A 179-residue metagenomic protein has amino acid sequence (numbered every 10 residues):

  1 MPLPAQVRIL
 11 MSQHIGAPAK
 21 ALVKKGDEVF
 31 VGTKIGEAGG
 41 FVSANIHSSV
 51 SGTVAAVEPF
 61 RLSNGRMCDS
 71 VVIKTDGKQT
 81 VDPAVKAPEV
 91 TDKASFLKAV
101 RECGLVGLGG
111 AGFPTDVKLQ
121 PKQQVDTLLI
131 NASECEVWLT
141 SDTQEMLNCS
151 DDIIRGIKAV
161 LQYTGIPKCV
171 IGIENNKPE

Functional and structural regions predicted by a protein language model:
M1-L22, V72: N-terminal, Lys/Arg-enriched amphipathic/low-complexity engagement segments that precede the first folded domain
M1-Q6, V23, V29-F30, L128-A132 (+1 more regions): N-terminal glycine-rich anion-binding loops that anchor highly charged ligand groups
V7-I15, T33-K34, V90-K93, A132: Intrinsically disordered, low-complexity segments enriched in polar/charged residues with Gly/Pro, especially when
M11-Q13, G39, E58: Short, well-ordered turn and helix-capping elements at secondary-structure junctions
A19, K25, V42-N45: Short, conserved secondary-structure segments in the cores of folded domains
A21, E37, D82: Short, Gly/Pro- and small/polar-rich lid/capping loops
K24-E37, A56: Short, well-structured beta-strand-loop connectors
V42-E179: Iron-sulfur-associated redox domains of electron-transfer enzymes in respiratory and anaerobic energy metabolism
